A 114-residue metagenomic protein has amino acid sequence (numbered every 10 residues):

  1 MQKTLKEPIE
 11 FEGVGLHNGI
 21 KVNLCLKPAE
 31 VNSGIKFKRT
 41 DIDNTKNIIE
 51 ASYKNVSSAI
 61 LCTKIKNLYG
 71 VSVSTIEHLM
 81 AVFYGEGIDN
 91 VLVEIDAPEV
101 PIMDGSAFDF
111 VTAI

Functional and structural regions predicted by a protein language model:
M1-D89, E94-I114: C-terminal regulatory domains involved in ligand/effector binding and gene-expression control
